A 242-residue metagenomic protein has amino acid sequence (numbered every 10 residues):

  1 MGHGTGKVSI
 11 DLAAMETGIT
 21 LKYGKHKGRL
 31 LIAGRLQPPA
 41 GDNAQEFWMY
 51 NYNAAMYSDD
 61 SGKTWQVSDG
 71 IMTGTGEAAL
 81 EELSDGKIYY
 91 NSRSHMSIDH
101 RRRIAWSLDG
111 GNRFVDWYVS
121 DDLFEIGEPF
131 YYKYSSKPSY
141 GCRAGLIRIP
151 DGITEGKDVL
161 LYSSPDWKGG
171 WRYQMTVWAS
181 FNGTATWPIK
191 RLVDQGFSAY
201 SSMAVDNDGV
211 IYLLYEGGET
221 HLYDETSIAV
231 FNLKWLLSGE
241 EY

Functional and structural regions predicted by a protein language model:
M1-Y242: Asp-box/BNR beta-propeller blade signature and adjacent active/binding-site loops in extracellular glycan-interacting
